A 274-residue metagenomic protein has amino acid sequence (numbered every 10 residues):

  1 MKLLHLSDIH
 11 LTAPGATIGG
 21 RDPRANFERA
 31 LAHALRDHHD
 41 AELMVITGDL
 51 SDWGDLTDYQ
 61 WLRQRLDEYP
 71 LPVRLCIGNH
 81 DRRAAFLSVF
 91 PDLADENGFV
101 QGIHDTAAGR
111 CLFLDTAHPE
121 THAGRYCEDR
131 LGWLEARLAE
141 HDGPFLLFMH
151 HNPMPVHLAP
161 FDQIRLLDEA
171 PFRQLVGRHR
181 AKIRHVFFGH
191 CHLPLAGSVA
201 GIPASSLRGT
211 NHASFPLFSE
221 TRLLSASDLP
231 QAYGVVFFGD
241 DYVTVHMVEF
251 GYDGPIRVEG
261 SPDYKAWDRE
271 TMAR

Functional and structural regions predicted by a protein language model:
M1-H5, I103-F113, L138-L146, V199-A204 (+1 more regions): Beta-strand-turn-beta hairpins that frame and shape the catalytic cleft of phosphate-ester-processing enzymes
M1-W61, A139-E140, V156: N-terminal active-site segment of His-dependent metallophosphoesterases
T12-G15, D52-L56, N79-L87, P119-H122 (+4 more regions): Active-site environment of divalent metal-dependent phosphoester hydrolases
T17, I46-D67, R82-D95, L158-Q163 (+1 more regions): Metal-dependent catalytic neighborhoods of phosphoester/phosphodiester hydrolases
R21-R24, L175, L195-R274: Binuclear metal-dependent phosphoesterase catalytic core
A30-L43, G124-P203, V235, Y264-R274: His/acidic metal-ligating clusters that form di-metal
L56-A136, P171-K182, L223, S227-F237 (+1 more regions): Extended active-site neighborhood of metal-dependent phosphoesterases/phosphodiesterases
